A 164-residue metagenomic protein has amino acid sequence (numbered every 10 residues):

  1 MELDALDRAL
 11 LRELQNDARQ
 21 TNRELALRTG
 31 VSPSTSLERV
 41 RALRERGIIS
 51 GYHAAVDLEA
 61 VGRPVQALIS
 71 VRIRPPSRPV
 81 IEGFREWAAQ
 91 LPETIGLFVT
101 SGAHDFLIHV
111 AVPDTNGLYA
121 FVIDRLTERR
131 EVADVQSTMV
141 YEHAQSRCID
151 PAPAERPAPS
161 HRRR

Functional and structural regions predicted by a protein language model:
M1-R164: A compositional/biophysical signature of low hydrophobicity enriched in polar/charged and small residues
